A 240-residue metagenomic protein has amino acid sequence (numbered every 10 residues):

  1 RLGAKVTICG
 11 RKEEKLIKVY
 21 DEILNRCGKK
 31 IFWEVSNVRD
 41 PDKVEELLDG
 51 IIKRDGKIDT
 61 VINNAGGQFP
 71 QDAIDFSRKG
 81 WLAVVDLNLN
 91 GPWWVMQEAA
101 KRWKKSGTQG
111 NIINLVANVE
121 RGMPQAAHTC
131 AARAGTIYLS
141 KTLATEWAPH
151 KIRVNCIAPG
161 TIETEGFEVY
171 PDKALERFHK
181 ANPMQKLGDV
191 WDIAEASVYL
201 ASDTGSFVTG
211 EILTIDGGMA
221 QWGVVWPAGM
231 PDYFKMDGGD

Functional and structural regions predicted by a protein language model:
A4-K18: Conserved glycine-rich Rossmann-like NAD(P)H-binding loop of the short-chain dehydrogenase/reductase
E13-E14, V35-E46, R78, W191-D192: The beta1-alpha1 cofactor-binding region of Rossmann-like NAD(H)/NADP(H)-dependent oxidoreductases
G28, K57-I58, W103-N118, P149-I152 (+1 more regions): Active-site loop of short-chain dehydrogenase/reductase
D72-A73, S77-V85, F167, F178: Substrate-binding pocket helix/loop in short-chain dehydrogenase/reductase
K104, I113-G135, S140-P149, T161: Catalytic loop of short-chain dehydrogenase/reductase
P149, C156, E176-V208, I215-G217: C-terminal helical subdomain
T209-D240: Short C-terminal tail/terminal secondary-structure segment of NAD(P)H-dependent dehydrogenase/reductase domains
